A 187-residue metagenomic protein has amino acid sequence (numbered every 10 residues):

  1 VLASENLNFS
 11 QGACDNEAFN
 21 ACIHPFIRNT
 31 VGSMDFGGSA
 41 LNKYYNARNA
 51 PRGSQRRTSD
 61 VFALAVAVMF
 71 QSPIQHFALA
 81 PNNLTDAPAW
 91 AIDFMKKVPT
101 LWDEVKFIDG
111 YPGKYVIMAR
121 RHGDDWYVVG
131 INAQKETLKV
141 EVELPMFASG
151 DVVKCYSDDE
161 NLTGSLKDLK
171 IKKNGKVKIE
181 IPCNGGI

Functional and structural regions predicted by a protein language model:
V1-R57: Aromatic- and carboxylate-enriched substrate-binding clefts and catalytic-loop regions of carbohydrate-active enzymes
V61, A65-F107: Catalytic cores of secreted or luminal carbohydrate-active enzymes
M69, V128, N184: Conserved, mostly hydrophobic/aromatic
A78-L79, V129-G130, T137-V142, D151-K154 (+1 more regions): Extended hydrophobic-aromatic, low-complexity segments
L84-W90, Q134, L144-V152, Y156-N161: Active/binding-pocket-proximal capping segment
Y111-A148, I187: Carbohydrate-binding surface patches
K154-N174: Solvent-exposed beta-strand/loop surfaces of large extracellular or lumenal domains
L169-I187: C-terminal beta-strand-rich structural cap/linker in extracellular carbohydrate-active enzymes
